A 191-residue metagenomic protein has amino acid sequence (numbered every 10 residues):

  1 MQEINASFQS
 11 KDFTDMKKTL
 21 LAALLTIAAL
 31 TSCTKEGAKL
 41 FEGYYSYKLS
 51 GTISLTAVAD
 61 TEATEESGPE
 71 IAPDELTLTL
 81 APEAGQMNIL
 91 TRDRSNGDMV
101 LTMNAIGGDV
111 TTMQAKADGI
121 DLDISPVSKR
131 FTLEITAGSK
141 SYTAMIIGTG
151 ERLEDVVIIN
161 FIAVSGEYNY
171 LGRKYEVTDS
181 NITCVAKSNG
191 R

Functional and structural regions predicted by a protein language model:
M1-D15: Short, Lys/Arg-enriched N-terminal segments with co-localized hydrophobic residues within the first ~10-30 amino acids
E3, T19-L20, L25-T26, T112 (+1 more regions): Short, intrinsically disordered, low-complexity terminal segments
D12, M16-L25, L30-I53, N181-R191: Bacterial Sec-dependent N-terminal signal peptides
K35-G85: N-terminal export/targeting and maturation segments
S46-D60, V127-E134, I158-Y168, N181: Generic short beta-strand segments
P73-V156: Predominantly extracellular/secreted and cell-surface proteins with exposed, flexible low-complexity segments
G119, V156-R191: Edge beta-strand at a domain terminus
